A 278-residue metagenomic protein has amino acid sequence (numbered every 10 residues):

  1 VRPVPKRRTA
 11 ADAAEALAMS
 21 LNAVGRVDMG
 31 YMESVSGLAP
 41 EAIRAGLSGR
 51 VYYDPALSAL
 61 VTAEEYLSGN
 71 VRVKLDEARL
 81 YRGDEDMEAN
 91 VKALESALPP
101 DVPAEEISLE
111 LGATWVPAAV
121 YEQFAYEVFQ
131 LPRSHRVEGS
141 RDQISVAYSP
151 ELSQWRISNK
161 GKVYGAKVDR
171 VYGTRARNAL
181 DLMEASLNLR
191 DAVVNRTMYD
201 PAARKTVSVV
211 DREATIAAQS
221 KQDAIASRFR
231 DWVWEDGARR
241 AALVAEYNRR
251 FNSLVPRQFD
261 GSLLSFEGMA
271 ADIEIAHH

Functional and structural regions predicted by a protein language model:
V1-F251: Charged, low-complexity intrinsically disordered regions
L254-H278: Conserved pre-motif I regulatory segment
